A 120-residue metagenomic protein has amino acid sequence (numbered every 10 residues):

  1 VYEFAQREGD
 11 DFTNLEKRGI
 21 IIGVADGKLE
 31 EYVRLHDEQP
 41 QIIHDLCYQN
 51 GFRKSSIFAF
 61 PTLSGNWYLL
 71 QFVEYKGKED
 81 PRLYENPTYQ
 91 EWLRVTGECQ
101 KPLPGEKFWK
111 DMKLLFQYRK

Functional and structural regions predicted by a protein language model:
V1, N50-K54, E74-K113: An amphipathic, aromatic/His-enriched active-site/gating alpha helix that lines ligand/cofactor pockets
V1-L15: Intrinsic disorder/low-complexity detector
A5, D111-K120: C-terminal edge-of-domain segments
L15-K17, N66: Coil-to-beta-strand transition motifs
K17-G23: Active-site-flanking beta-strand signature of metal-NTP-handling nucleotidyl enzymes and homologous cyclase-like
I20, Y32, H36, Q71: Hydrophobic pocket/interface hotspot
K28-R53: Short amphipathic alpha-helical segments
H44-K78: Short, glycine- and small/hydrophobic-rich beta-strand elements in well-ordered beta-sheets
